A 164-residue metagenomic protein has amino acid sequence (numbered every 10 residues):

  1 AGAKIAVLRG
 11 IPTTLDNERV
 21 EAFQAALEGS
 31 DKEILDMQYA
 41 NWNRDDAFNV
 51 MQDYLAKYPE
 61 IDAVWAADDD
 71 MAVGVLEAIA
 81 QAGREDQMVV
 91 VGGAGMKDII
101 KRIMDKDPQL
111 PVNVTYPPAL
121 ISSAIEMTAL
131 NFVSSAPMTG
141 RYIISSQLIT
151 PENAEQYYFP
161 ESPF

Functional and structural regions predicted by a protein language model:
A1-F164: A residue-level marker of the well-folded mature domains of exported/periplasmic proteins
